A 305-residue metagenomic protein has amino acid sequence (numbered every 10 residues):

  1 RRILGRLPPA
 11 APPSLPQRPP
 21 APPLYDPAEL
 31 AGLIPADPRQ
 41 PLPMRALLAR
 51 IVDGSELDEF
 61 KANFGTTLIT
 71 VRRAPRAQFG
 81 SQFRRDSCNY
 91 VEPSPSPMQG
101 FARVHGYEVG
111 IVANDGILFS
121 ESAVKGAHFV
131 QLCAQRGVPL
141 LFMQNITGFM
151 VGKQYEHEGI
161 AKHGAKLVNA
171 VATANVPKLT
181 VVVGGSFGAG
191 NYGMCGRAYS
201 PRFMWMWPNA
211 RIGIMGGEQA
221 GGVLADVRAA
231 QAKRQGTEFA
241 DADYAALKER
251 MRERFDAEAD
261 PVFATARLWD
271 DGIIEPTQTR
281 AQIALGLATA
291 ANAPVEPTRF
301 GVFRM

Functional and structural regions predicted by a protein language model:
R1-M305: Ligand-binding clefts of soluble mixed alpha/beta catalytic domains
